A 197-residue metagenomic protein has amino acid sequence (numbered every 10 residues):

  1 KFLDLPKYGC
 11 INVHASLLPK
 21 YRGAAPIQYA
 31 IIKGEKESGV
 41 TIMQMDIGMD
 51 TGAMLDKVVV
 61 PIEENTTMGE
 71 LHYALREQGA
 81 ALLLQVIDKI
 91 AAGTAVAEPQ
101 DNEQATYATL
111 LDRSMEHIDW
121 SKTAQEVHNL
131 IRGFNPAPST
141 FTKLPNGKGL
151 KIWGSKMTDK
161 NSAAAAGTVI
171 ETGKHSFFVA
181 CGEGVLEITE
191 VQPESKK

Functional and structural regions predicted by a protein language model:
K1-Y107: Donor/substrate-binding cores of folate-linked one-carbon enzymes
L17, G69, R113-S114, T189-E190: Residues at structural and domain junctions
K20-R22, K33-E35, I90, V96-P99 (+4 more regions): A short linear-motif detector with a strong N-terminal bias
K36-G39, D50-T51, D56, D112-S114 (+4 more regions): A generic structural signal for well-ordered coil/turn residues at beta-strand boundaries that shape enzyme active-site
T109-S121: Acyl-group handling in specialized metabolite and lipid biosynthesis
S121-K197: An anion-binding loop in the catalytic cleft
